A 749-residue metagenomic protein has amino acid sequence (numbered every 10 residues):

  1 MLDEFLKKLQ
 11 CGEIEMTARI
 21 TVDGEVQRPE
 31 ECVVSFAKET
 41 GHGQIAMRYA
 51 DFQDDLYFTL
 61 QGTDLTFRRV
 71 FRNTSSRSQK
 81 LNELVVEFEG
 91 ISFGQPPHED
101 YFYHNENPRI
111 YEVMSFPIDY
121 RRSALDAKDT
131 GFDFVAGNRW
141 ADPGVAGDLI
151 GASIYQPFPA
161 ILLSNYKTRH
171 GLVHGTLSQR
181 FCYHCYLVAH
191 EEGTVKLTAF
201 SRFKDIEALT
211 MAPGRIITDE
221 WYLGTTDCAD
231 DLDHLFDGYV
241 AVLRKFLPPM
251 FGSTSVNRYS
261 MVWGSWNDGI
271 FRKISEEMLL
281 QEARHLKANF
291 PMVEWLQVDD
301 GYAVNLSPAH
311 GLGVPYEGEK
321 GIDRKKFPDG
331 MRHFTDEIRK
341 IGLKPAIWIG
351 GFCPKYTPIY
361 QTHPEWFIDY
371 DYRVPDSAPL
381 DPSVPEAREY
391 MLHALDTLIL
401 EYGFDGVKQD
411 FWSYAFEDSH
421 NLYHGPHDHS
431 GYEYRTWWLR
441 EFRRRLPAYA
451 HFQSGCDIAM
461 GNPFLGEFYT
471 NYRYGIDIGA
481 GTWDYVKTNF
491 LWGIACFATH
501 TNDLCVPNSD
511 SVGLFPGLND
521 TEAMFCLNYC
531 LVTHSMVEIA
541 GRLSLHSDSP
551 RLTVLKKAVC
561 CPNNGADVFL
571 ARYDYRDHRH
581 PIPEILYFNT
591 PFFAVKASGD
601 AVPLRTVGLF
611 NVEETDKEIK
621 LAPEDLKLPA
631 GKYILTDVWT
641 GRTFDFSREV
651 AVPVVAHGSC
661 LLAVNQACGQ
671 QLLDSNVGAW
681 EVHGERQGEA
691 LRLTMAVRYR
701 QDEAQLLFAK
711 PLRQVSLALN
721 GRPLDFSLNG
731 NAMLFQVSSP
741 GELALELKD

Functional and structural regions predicted by a protein language model:
K7-Q10, V26, F36, G41-A50 (+1 more regions): Polysaccharide-binding surfaces and accessory modules of carbohydrate-active proteins
F88-N105, E624-G641, L707-G721: Solvent-exposed beta-hairpin/edge-strand motifs
V135-T254, G517-L518: Beta-strand-rich recognition/accessory modules
S153-Q156, C530-T533, E538, R579-L628 (+2 more regions): Carbohydrate-binding surface patches
H190-L197, K632-E649, S716-F735: Solvent-exposed beta-strand/loop surfaces of large extracellular or lumenal domains
Y259-D396, L400-G406, F411-G425: Aromatic-lined carbohydrate-binding/catalytic grooves of carbohydrate-active enzymes
K355-E389, H393, E433-D548: Glycan-recognition surfaces
F646-W680, N729-D749: C-terminal beta-strand-rich structural cap/linker in extracellular carbohydrate-active enzymes
